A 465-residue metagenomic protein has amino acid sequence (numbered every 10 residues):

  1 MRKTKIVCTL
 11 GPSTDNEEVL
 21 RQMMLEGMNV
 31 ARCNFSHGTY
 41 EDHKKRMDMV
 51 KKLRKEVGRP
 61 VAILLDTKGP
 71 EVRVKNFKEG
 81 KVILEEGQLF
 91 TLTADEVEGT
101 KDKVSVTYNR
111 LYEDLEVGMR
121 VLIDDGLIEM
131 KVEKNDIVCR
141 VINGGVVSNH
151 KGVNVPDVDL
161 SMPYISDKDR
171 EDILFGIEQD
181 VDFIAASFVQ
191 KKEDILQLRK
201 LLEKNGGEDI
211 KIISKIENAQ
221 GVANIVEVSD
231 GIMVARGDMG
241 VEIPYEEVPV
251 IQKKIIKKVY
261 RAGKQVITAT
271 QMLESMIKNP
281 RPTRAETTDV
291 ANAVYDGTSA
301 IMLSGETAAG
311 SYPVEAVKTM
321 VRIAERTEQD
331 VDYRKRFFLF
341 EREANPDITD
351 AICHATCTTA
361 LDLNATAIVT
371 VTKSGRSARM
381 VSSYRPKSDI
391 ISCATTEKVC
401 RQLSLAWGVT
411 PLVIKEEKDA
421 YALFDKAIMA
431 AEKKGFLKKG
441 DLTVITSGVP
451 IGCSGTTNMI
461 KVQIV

Functional and structural regions predicted by a protein language model:
M1-V465: Non-catalytic helical/linker scaffolds that mediate oligomerization, partner binding, and domain coupling around large
